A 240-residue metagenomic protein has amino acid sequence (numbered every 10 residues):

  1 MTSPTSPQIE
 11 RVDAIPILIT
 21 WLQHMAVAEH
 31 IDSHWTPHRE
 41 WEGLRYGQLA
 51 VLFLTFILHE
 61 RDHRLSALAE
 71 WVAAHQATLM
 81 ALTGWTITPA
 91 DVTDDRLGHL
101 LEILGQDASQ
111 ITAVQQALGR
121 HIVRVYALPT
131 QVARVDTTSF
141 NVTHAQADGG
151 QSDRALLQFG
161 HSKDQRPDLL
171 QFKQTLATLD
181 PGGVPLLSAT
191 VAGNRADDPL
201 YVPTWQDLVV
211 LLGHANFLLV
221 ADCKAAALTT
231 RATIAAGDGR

Functional and structural regions predicted by a protein language model:
M1-Q158, D168, T175-N194: Dynamic "connector" segments at or just before major functional cores
A127, L170, A235-G237: A short, structural micro-pattern
R166-P181, D197-V209: Structured alpha-helical segments in the cores of large, soluble enzyme domains
G193-R240: An internal, acidic/charged active-site-proximal segment that coordinates divalent cations and/or engages
